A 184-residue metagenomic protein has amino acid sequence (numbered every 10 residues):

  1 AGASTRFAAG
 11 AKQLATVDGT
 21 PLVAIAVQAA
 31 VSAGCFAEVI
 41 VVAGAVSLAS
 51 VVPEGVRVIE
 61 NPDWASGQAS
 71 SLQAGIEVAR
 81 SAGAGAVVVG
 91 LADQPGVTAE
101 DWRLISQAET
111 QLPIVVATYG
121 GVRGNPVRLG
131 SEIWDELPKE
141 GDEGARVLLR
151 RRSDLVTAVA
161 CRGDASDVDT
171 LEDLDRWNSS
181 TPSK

Functional and structural regions predicted by a protein language model:
G2-R123, S131, S153-C161: Nucleotide and nucleotide-moiety/phosphate-recognizing core
N125-L129, S166-V168: Short glycine- and hydrophobic/aromatic-rich loop-to-beta-strand nucleating segment in the catalytic cores
D135, E140-K184: Conserved alpha/beta core of the MobA/IspD/sugar-nucleotide pyrophosphorylase nucleotidyltransferase superfamily
